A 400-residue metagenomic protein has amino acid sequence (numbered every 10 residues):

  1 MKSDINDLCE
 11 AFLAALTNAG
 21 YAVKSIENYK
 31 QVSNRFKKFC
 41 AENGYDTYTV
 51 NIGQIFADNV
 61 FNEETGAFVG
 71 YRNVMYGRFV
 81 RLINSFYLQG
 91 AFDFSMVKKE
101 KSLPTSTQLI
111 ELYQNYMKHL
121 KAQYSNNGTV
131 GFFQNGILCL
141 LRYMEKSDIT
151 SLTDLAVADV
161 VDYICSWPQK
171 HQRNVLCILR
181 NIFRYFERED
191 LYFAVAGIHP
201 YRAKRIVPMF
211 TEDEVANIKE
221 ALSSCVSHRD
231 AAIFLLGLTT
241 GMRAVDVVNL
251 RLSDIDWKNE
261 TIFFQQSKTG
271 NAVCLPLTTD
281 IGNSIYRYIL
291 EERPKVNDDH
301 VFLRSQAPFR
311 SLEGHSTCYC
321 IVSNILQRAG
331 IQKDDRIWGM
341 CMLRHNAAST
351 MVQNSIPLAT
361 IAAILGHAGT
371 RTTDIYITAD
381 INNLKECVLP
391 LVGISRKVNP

Functional and structural regions predicted by a protein language model:
E10-L103, Y113-G128, N135-I206, E220-A221: N-terminal core-binding DNA-recognition domain of tyrosine recombinases/integrases
P104-T107, L191-Y192, R202-K219, T269-T279 (+2 more regions): DNA breakage-rejoining catalytic core of tyrosine-based enzymes
K204, A216-A244, V296: Basic, Lys/Arg- and aromatic-enriched nucleic-acid-binding interface segment
M209, Q266, L365-P390: Catalytic-site neighborhood detector that most strongly recognizes the C-terminal catalytic loop/helix of tyrosine
I255-W257, G314, Q327, R336 (+1 more regions): Short, polar N-cap/turn motifs at the start of nucleic acid-interacting alpha helices
T269-Y286, D299-S323: C-terminal catalytic core of Y-nucleophile DNA break-rejoin enzymes
L275, C320-A363: Short, basic (Lys/Arg/His-rich) helix/loop patches that form interaction surfaces in the mid-to-C-terminal regions
V392-P400: C-terminal secondary-structure termini that scaffold catalytic or DNA-interacting sites
